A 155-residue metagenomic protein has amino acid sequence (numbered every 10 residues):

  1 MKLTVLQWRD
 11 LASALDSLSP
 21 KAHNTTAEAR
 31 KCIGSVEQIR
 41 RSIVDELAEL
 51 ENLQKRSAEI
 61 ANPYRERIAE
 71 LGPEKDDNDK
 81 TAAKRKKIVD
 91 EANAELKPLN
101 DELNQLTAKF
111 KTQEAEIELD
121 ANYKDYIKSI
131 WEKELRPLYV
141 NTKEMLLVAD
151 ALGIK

Functional and structural regions predicted by a protein language model:
M1-K155: A composition-driven surface/loop motif
